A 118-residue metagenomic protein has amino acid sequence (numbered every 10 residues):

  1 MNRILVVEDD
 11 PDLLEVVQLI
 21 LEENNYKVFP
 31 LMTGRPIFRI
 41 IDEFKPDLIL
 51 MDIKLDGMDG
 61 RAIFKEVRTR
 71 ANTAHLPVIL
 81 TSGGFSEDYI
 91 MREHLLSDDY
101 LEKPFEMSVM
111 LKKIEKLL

Functional and structural regions predicted by a protein language model:
D10-F29, P36: Two-component/phosphorelay signaling modules centered on CheY-like receiver
L14, D56, K103: The feature encodes the CheY-like receiver
P30-L48: Acidic, metal-coordinating helix/loop segments flanking the phosphotransfer/catalytic sites of two-component signaling
T33, D59-A62: Acidic catalytic/metal-coordinating carboxylates
R39, R61-A74: Short amphipathic alpha-helix used as the core "switch/output" element in two-component signaling
D52: Active-site residues of response regulator receiver
A62, G84-L101, S108, K112: Alpha4 helix (beta4-alpha4-beta5 surface) of REC/receiver domains from two-component response regulators
